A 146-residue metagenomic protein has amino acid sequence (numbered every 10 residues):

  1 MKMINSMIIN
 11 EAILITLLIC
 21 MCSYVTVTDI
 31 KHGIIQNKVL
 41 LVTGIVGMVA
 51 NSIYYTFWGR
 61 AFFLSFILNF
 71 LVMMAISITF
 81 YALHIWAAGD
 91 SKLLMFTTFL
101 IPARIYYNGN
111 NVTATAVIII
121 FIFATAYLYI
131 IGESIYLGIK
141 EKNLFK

Functional and structural regions predicted by a protein language model:
M1-K146: A membrane-topology feature that recognizes alpha-helical transmembrane segments and their immediate juxtamembrane
